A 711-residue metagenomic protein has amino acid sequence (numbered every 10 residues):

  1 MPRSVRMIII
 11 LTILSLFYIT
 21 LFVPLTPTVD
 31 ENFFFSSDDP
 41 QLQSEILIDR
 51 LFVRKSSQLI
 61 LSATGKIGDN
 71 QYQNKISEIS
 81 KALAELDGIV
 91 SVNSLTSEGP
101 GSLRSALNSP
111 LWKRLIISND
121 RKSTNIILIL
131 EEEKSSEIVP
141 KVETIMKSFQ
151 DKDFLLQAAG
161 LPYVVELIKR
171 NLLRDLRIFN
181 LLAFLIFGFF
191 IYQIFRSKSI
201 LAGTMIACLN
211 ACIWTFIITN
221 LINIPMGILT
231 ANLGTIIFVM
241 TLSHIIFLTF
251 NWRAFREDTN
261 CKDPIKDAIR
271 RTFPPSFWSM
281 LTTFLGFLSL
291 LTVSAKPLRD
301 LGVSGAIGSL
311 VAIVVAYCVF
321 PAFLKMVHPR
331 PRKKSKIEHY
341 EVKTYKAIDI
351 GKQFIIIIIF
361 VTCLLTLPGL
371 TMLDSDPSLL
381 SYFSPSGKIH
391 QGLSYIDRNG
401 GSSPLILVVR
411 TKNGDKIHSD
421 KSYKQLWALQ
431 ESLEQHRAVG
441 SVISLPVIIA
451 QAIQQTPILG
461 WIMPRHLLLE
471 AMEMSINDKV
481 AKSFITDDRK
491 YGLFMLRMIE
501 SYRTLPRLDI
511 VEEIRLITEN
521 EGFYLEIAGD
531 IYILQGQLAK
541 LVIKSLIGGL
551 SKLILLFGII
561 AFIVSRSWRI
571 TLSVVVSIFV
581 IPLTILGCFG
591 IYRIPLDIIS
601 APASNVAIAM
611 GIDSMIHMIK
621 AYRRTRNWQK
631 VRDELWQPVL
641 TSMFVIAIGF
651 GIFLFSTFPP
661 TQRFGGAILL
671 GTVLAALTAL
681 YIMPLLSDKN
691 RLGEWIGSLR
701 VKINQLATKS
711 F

Functional and structural regions predicted by a protein language model:
M1-V29, E133-S378, E519-F711: Membrane-embedded transmembrane helical bundles of large multi-pass transporters/channels
T28-D87, K421-Y423: Juxtamembrane extramembrane loops of integral membrane proteins
F34, P40, G351-E470: Juxtamembrane segments of multi-pass membrane proteins
L42-Q43, N74-I129, E137-K141, E166-R170 (+2 more regions): Extracytoplasmic
R50-F52, L115-N119, D397-G400, S483-D487 (+1 more regions): Replace "in large, NTP-powered and nucleic-acid-processing enzymes" with "in large, NTP-powered factors and other
L59-K66, W112-K147, L155-Q157, L405-R410 (+3 more regions): A short beta-strand structural signal in non-transmembrane regions
N74-L83, I138-M146, K421-L433, R507-I517: Short amphipathic alpha-helices in soluble, non-transmembrane regions that often serve as interface/regulatory elements
L83-I89, A295, N399, Q430-R437 (+1 more regions): Acidic-histidine catalytic/liganding microenvironments
